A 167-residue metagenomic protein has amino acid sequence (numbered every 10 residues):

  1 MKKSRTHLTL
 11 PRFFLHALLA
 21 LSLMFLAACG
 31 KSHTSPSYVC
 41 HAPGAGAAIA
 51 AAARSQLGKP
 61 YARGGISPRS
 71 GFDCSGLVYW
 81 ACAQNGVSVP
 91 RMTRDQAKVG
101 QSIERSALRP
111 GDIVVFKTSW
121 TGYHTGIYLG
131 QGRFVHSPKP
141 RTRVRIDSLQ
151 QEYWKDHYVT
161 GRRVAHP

Functional and structural regions predicted by a protein language model:
K2-L18: Bacterial N-terminal signal peptides that target proteins for export
F25-A28: C-terminal motif of bacterial Sec signal peptides marking the signal peptidase cleavage site
G30-H33: Bacterial signal peptide processing site
Y38, K59-P110, V159: Catalytic cysteine-centered active-site loop
A52-P60, W80-S88, K117, S137 (+1 more regions): Structured segments of extracytoplasmic/periplasmic soluble domains in secreted or envelope-associated proteins
G58-F72, K117-H157: Glycine-rich catalytic cores of cysteine/serine-nucleophile enzymes that process amide/ester linkages in cell-envelope
G111-D112, G132: Structural motif
D156-P167: Low-complexity, Gly/Ser/Thr/Pro-rich intrinsically disordered linker/tail segments
